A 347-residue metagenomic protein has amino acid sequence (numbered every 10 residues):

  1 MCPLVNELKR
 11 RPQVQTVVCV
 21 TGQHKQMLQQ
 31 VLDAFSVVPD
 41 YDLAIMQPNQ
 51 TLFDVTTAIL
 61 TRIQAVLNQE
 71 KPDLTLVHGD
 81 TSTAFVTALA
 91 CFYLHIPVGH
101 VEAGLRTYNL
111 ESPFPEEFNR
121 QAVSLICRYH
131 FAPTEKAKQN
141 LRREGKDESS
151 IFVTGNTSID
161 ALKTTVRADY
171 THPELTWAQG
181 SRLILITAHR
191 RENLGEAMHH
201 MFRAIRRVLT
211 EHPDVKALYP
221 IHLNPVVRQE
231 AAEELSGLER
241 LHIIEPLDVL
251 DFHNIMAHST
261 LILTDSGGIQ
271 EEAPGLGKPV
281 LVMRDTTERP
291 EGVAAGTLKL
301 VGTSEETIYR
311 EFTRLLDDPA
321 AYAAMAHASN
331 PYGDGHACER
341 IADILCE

Functional and structural regions predicted by a protein language model:
M1-Y219, N224-E347: Nucleotide-activated sugar donor-binding and catalytic core shared by glycosyltransferases and related lipid-linked
